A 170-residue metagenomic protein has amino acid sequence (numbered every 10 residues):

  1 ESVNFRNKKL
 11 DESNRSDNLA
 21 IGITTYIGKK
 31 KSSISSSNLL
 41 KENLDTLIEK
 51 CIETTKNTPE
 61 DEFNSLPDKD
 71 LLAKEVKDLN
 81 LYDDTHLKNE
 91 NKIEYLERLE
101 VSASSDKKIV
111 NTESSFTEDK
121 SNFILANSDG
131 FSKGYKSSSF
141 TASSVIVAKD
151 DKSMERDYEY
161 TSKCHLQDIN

Functional and structural regions predicted by a protein language model:
E1-N170: Active-site bordering "gate/hinge" segments that shape substrate access to catalytic or cofactor-binding pockets
